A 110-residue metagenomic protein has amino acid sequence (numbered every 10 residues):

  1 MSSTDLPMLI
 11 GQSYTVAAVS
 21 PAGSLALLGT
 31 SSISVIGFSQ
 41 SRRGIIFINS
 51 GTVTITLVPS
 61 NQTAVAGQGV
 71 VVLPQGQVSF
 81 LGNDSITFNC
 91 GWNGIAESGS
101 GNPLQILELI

Functional and structural regions predicted by a protein language model:
M1-P21, L107-I110: Short, intrinsically disordered N-terminal pre-domain segments
G11, R42-G44, Q77-S79: Intrinsic-disorder/low-complexity, polar/charged segments enriched in Ser/Thr/Lys/Arg/Asp/Glu/Gln
Y14-Q40, T52, V65, S100: Surface-exposed ligand/attachment interfaces on beta-rich extracellular proteins
I36-G37, L73-C90: Beta-sandwich interaction modules
R43-I45, D84-N102: Noncatalytic modules at the cell exterior or secretory-pathway interfaces, chiefly beta-strand-rich lectin/adhesion
I48-G69: Short, surface-exposed beta-strand/strand-loop-strand elements in extracellular ectodomains
I55, G99-I110: Edge beta-strands of jelly-roll/beta-sandwich modules across compartments, strongly enriched in secreted/luminal
